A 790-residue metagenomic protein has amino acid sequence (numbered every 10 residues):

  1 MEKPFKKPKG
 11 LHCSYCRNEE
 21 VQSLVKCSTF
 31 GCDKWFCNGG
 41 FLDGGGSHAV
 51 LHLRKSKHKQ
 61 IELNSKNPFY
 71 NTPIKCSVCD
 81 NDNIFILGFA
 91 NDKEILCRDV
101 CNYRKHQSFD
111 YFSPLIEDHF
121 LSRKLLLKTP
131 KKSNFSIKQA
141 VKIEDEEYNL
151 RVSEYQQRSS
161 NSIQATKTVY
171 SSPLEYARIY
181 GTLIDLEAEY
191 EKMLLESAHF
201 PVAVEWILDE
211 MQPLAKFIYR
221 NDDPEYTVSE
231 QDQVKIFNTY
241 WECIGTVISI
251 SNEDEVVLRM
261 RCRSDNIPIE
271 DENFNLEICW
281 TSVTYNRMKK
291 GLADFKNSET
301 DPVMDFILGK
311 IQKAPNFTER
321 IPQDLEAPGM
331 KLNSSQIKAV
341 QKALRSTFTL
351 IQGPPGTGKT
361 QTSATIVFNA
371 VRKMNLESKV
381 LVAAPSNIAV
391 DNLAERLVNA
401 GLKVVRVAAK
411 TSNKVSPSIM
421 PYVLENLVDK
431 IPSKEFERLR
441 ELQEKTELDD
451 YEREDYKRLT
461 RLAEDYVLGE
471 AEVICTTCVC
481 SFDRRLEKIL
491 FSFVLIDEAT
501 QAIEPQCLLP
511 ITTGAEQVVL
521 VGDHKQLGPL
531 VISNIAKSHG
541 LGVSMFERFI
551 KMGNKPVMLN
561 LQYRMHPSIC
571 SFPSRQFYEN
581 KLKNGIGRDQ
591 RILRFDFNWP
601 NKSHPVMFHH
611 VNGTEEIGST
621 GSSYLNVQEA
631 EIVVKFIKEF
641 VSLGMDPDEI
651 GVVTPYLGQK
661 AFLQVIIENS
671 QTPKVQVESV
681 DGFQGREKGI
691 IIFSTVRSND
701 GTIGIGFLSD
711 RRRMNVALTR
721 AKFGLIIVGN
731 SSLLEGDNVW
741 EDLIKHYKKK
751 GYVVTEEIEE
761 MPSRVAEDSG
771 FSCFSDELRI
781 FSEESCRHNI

Functional and structural regions predicted by a protein language model:
M1-K9, W35-F135: Cys/His-rich, Zn2+-coordinating zinc-finger modules
V25-K26, N38-G40, G45-L53, F85-F89 (+18 more regions): Intrinsically disordered, low-complexity regions enriched in proline, serine, glycine and charged residues
G40, C101, I366-A370, L393 (+1 more regions): Hydrophobic residues on the short alpha-helix immediately C-terminal to a glycine-rich phosphate/catalytic loop
R104-L183, E187, M193, S197 (+6 more regions): Pre-ATPase regulatory/linker segments immediately N-terminal to the P-loop/RecA-like helicase/translocase core
V247, S251, C262-S264, D301 (+5 more regions): ASCE P-loop NTPase helicase motor core
S386, D465, V479-I790: Conserved helicase motor core of SF1/SF2 NTP-dependent helicases
